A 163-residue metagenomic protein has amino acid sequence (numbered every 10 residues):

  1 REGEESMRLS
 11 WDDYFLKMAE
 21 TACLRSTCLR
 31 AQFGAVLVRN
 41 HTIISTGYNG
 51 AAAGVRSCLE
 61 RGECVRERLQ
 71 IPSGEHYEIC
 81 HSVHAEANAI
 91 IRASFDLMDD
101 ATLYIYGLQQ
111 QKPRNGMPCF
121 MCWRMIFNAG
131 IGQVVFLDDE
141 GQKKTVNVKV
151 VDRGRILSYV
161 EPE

Functional and structural regions predicted by a protein language model:
R1-S6: Short, Lys/Arg-enriched N-terminal segments with co-localized hydrophobic residues within the first ~10-30 amino acids
R8-W11, V36: Short N-terminal secondary-structure initiator segments
L9, K17, L24, S45-E163: Zn2+-dependent cytidine deaminase-like catalytic core
W11-F15, L29: Hydrophobic (often cysteine-bearing) scaffold residues that line and stabilize catalytic clefts of nucleotide/cofactor
T21, R25-L29: Short loop/turn motifs at secondary-structure junctions and domain boundaries
C28, Q32, M98-D99: Secondary-structure boundary/capping residues
Q32-G47: Short beta-strand scaffold segments in enzyme catalytic cores
